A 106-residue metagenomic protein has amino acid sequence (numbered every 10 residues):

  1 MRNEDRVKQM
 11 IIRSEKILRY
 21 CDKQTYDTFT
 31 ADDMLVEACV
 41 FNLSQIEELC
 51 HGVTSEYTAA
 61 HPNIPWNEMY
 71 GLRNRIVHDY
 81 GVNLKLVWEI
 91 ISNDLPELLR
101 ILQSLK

Functional and structural regions predicted by a protein language model:
M1-K106: Solvent-exposed interaction patches of small proteins and small membrane subunits
